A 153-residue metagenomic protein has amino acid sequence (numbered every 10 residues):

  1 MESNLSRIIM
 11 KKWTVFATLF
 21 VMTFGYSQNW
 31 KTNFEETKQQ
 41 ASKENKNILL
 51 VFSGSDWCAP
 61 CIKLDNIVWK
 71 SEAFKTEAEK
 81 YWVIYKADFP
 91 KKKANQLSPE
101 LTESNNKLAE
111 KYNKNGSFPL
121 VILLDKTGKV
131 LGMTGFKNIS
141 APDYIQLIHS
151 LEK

Functional and structural regions predicted by a protein language model:
M1-N29: Bacterial Sec-dependent N-terminal signal peptides
W30-K31, F74-E103: Thiol-based oxidoreductase modules, predominantly thioredoxin-like and allied folds used for disulfide exchange
K31-I48, A78: A short beta-strand-turn-helix
E44-C58: Short active-site neighborhood of thiol/selenol oxidoreductases, capturing the structured segment around
L49-L50, I84, V121: Hydrophobic beta-strand anchors of alpha/beta hydrolase catalytic cores
C58-C61, V121: The canonical Cys-X-X-Cys-His
C61-E77: Typically the conserved alpha-helix immediately C-terminal to a functionally engaged Cys/Sec in thioredoxin-like
E110-K111, N115-K153: Non-catalytic, surface beta->alpha helical segment in thiol-disulfide oxidoreductase systems
